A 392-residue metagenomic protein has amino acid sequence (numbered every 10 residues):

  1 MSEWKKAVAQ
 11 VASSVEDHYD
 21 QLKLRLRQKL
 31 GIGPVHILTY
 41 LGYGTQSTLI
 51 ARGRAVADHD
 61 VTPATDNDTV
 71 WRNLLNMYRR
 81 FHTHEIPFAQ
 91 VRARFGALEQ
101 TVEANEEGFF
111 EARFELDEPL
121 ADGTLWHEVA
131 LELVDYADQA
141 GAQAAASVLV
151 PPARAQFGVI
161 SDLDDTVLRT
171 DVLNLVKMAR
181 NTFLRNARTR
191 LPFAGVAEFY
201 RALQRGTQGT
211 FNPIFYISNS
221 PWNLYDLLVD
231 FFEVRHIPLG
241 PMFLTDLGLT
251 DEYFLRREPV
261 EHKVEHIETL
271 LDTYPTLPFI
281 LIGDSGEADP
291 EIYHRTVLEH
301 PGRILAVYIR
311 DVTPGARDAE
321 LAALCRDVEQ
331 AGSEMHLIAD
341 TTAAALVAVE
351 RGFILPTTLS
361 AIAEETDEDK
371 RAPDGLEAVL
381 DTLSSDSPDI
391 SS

Functional and structural regions predicted by a protein language model:
M1-P151, T342-S392: Intrinsically disordered, serine/threonine/proline
S2-Q10, S220-S392: C-terminal cap/substrate-recognition subdomain and adjoining C-terminal extension of metal-dependent phosphatase-like
E3, A7-I32, H36, G42-T45 (+4 more regions): Alpha-helical substrate-recognition element adjacent to the catalytic core
V61, V172-V176, P301-G302: Short amphipathic alpha-helical segments with coiled-coil-like heptad repeat character
R80, L116-E118, F199-G206, F231 (+2 more regions): A generic secondary-structure signal
E115-D117, I217-N219, V312: Short strand-loop junctions, especially beta-strand C-caps/beta-turns that link beta-sheets to coils or alpha-helices
